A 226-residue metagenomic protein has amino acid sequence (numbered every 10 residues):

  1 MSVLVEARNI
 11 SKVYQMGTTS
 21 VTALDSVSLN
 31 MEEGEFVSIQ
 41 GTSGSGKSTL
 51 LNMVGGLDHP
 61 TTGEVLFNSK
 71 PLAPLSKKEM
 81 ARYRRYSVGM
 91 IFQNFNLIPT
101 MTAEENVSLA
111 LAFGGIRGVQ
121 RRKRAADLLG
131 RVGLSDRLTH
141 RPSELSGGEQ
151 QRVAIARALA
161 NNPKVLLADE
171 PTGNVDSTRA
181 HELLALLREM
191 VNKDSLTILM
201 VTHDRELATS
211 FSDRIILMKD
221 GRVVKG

Functional and structural regions predicted by a protein language model:
V3-M218: ABC family nucleotide-binding domain
